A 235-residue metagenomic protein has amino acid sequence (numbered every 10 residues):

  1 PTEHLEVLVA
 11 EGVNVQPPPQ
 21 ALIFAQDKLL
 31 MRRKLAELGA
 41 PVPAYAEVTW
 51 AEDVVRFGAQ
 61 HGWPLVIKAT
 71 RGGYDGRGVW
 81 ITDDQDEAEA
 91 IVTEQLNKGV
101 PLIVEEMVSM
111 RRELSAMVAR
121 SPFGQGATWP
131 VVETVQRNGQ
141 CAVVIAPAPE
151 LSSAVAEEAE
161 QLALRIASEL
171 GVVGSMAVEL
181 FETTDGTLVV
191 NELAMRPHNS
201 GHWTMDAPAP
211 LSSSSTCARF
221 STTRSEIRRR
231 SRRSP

Functional and structural regions predicted by a protein language model:
P1, P18-P19, K28, Y45 (+6 more regions): Fold-independent oxyanion-binding glycine-rich loops and adjacent beta-strand/coil segments at enzyme active sites
P1-H61, G72-G73: Conserved N-proximal alpha/beta basic substrate-recognition cap immediately N-terminal to, or forming the N-lobe
P43, L65, R77, R112-L114 (+4 more regions): Change "...and in nucleic-acid phosphodiester-cleaving endonucleases..." to "...and in nucleic-acid processing enzymes
A44, P64-I67, V100-E105, A177 (+1 more regions): A short linear hydrophobic-aromatic micro-motif
T82-V178, E182-T184: Internal nucleotide-binding/catalytic subdomain
G139-P149, E192-M205: Short, flexible active-site loops
E157-V178, A194-P235: Active-site "cap" helix and flanking loop/linker of ATP-utilizing ligase/carboxylase catalytic domains
